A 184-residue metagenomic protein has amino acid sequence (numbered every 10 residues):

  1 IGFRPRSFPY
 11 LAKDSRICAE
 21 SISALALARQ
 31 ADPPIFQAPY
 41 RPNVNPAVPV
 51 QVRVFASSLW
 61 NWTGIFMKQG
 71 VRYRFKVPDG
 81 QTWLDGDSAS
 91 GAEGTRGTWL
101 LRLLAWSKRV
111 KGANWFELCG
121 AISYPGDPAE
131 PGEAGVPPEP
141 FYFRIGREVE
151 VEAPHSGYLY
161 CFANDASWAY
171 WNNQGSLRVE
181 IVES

Functional and structural regions predicted by a protein language model:
G2-S184: Acidic, Ser/Thr/Pro
